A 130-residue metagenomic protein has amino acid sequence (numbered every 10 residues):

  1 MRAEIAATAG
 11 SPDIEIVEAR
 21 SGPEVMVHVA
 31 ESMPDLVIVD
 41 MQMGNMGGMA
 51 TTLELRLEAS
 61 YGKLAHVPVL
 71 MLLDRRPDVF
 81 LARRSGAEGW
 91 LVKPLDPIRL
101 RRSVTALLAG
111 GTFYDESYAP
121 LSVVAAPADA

Functional and structural regions predicted by a protein language model:
M1-V17: Two-component/phosphorelay signaling modules centered on CheY-like receiver
E18-L36: Acidic, metal-coordinating helix/loop segments flanking the phosphotransfer/catalytic sites of two-component signaling
S21, G47-A50: Acidic catalytic/metal-coordinating carboxylates
V39-M41: Active-site residues of response regulator receiver
M49-K63: Short amphipathic alpha-helix used as the core "switch/output" element in two-component signaling
A50, M71-G89: Alpha4 helix (beta4-alpha4-beta5 surface) of REC/receiver domains from two-component response regulators
L95-T105: C-terminal output helix
G111-A130: CheY-like receiver
